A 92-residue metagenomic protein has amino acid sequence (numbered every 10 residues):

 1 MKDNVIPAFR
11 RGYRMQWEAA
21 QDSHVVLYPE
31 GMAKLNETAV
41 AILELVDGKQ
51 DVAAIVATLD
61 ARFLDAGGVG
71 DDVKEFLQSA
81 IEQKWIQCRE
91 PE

Functional and structural regions predicted by a protein language model:
M1-E44, R89: Acidic, low-complexity/disordered tracts enriched in E/D and polar residues
G31-E92: Long, charge-rich, low-complexity alpha-helical segments
